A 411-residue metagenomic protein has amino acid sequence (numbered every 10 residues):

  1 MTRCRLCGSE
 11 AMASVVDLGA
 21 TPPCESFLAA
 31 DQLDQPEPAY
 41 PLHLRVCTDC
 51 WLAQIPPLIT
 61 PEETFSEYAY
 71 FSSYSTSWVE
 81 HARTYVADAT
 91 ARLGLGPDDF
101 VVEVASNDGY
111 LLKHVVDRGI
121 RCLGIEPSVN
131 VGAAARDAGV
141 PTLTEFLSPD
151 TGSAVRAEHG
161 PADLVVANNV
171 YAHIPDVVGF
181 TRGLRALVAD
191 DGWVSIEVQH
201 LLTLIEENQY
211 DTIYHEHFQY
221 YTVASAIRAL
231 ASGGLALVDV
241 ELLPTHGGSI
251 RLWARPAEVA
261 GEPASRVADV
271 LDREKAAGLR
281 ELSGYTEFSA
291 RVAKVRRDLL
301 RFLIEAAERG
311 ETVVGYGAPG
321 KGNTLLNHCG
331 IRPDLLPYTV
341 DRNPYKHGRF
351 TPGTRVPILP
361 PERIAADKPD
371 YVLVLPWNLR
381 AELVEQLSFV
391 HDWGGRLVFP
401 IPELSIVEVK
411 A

Functional and structural regions predicted by a protein language model:
M1-S77, E241: N-terminal juxtadomain amphipathic helix that follows a signal peptide/anchor or precedes a small N-terminal auxiliary
P23, V194-Q219, V223-A226, L230: Short, glycine-/aromatic-enriched active-site segment of Class I SAM-dependent methyltransferases
P97-N107, V313-Y316: Conserved class I S-adenosyl-L-methionine
D108-G119: Conserved SAM-binding loop of SAM-dependent methyltransferases across substrates and taxa, primarily the Class I
V166: A conserved beta-strand element that flanks and buttresses the S-adenosyl-L-methionine
V178-W193: A short glycine-rich, Lys/Arg-flanked "PGG" loop and its adjoining helix->strand segment in the class I
D191-Q199, R396-P402: Conserved beta-strand signature within the Rossmann-like core of class I S-adenosyl-L-methionine
H246-R291: Flexible, glycine-/basic-rich loop-and-beta segments that form/coincide with the SAM-dependent methyltransferase
